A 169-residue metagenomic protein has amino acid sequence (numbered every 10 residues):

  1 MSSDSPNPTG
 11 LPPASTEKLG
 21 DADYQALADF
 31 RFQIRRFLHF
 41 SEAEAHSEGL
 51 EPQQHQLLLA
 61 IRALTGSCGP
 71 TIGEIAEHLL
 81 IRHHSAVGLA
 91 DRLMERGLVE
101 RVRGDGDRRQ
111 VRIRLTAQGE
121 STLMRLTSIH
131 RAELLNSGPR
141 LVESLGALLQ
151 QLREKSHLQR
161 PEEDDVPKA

Functional and structural regions predicted by a protein language model:
M1-E48, R96-L98, Q151, D164-D165 (+1 more regions): N-terminal leader segment of winged-helix/HTH proteins
T9-A14, D91-L149: Charged, amphipathic alpha-helical coiled-coil/dimerization segments
D29, R36, Q56-A60, S121: Pre-recognition alpha-helix immediately N-terminal to the DNA-recognition helix within helix-turn-helix or winged-helix
H39-R82: N-terminal helix-turn-helix DNA-binding core of bacterial DNA-binding proteins
I72, A90-D91: Short, hydrophobic-biased segments on the C-terminal half of alpha helices that form "recognition helices"
